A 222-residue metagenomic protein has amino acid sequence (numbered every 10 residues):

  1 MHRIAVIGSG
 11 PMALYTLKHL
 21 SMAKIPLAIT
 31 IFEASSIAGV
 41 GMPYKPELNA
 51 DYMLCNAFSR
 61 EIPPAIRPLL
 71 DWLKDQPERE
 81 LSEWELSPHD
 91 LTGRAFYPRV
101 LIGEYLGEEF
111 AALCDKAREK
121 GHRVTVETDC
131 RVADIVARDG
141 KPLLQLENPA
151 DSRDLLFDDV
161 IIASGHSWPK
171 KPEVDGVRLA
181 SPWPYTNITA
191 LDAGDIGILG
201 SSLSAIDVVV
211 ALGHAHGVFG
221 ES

Functional and structural regions predicted by a protein language model:
H2-T30, G197-H216: N-terminal Rossmann-like FAD-binding beta1-loop-alpha1 element of flavoenzymes
I7, V132, R153-H166, G197-L199: Short hydrophobic core segments
L27-E33, E221-S222: Short beta-strand "acidic-cap" motif of Rossmann-like dinucleotide-binding folds
F32-E108: Glycine-rich active-site loop/strand segments that organize a redox cofactor
G103-V126: Helical element adjacent to the flavin cofactor pocket in flavoenzyme catalytic cores
V124, D134, V218-S222: A Rossmann-like FAD-binding core segment of flavoenzymes
E127-K141: A conserved short coil-to-beta-strand element within the FAD-binding core of flavoproteins
S164-V218: Glycine-rich dinucleotide-binding loop and its adjacent helix/turn
